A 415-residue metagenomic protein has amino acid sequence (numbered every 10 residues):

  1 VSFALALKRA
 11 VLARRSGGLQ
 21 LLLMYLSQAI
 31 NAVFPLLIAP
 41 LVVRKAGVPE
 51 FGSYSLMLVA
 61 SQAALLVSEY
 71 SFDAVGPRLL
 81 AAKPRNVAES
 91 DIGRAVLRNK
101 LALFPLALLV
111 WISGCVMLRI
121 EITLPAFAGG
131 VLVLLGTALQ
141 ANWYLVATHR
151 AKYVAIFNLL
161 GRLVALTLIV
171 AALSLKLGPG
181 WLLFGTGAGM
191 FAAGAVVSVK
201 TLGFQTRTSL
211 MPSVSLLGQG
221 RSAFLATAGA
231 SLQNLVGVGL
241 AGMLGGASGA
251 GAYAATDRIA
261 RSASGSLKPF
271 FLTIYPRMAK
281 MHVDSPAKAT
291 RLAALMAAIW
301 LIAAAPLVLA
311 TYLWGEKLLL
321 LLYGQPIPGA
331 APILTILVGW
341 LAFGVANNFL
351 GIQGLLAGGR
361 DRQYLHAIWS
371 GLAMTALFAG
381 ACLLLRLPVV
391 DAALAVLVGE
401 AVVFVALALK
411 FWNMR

Functional and structural regions predicted by a protein language model:
V1-G18: Short, Lys/Arg-rich, polar N-terminal cytosolic tail immediately upstream of the first transmembrane signal-anchor
R15-F72, S222-S248, G380, A395-V396 (+1 more regions): Signature of the first transmembrane helix
L19-A32, M57, S61, L66-C115 (+2 more regions): Membrane-water interface segments that mark the loop-to-transmembrane alpha-helix transition
L19-L36, V154, G161, A165 (+3 more regions): Transmembrane helical elements of multi-pass membrane transporters/channels
N31, P35, L58-L65, E69-P77 (+9 more regions): Short runs within selected transmembrane alpha-helices of multi-pass transporters and secretion channels
V48, C115-G130, L313-F343, V390: Interfacial segments at transmembrane-helix termini and the short loops linking adjacent helices
E69-P84, I259-P286, G354-A357: Helix-loop junctions and terminal segments of transmembrane helices in multi-pass membrane transport/translocation
K100-L225, G339, F349, S370: Hydrophobic transmembrane helix module of multi-pass membrane transport proteins
